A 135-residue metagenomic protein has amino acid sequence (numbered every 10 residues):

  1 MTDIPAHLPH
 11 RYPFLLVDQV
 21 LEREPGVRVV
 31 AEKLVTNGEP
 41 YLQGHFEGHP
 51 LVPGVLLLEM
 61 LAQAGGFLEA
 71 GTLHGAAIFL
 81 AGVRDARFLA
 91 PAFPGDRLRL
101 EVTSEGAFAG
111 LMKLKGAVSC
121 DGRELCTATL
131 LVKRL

Functional and structural regions predicted by a protein language model:
M1-R11, H74: Short aromatic-glycine motifs in intrinsically disordered, low-complexity regions
P5, G48, F88-A90: Beta-strand-rich interaction surfaces with strong enrichment in secreted/lumenal proteins
P9, P25-G26, V30, A92-P94 (+1 more regions): HotDog/MaoC-like acyl-thioester-processing domains
Y12-V52: Catalytic strand-loop segment that frames the active site of acyl-thioester-processing enzymes
F14-L16, L98, M112: Hydrophobic core residues within well-ordered beta-strands of beta-rich domains
L16-Q19, G82, R87, E101-T103 (+2 more regions): Residues located in well-ordered beta-strands
Q43-F67, F79-L80: Compact, glycine-rich, soluble single-domain proteins
A64-R99, L125, K133: Hydrophobic beta-strand-centered segment that forms part of the acyl-chain substrate-binding groove
